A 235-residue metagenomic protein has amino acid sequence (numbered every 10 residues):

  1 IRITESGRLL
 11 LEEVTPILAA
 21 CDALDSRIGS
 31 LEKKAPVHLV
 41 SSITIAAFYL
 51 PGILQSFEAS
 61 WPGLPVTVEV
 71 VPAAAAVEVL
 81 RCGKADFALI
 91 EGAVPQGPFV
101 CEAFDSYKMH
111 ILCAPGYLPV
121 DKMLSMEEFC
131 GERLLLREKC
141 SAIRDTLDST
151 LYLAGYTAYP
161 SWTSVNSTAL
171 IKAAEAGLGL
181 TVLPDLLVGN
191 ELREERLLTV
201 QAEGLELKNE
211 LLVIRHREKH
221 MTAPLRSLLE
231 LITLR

Functional and structural regions predicted by a protein language model:
R2-S30: Alpha-helical "hinge/linker" immediately C-terminal to small N-terminal DNA-binding modules
T4-G7, L80-R81, F129, K172-L178 (+1 more regions): Hydrophobic residues within well-ordered alpha-helices
K34-Q96, S164: Central regulatory/effector-binding core of bacterial HTH transcription factors
Y49, L198-R235: A late-sequence structural motif
P72-V77, R81-K84, I90-E91, D148-V200: Hydrophobic hinge/microswitch elements
Q96-L134, E138-K139: Flexible hinge/capping segments at coil-to-helix
V100-H110, E194-L207: Short beta-strand->loop
R133-A154, M221-L225, L229, R235: Secondary-structure junction motif
